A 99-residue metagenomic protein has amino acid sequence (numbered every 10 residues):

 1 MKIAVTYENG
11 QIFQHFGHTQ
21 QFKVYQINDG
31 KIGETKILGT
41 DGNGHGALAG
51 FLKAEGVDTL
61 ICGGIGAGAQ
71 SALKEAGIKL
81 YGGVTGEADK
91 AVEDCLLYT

Functional and structural regions predicted by a protein language model:
I3-G39: N-terminal first-folded block
Q11, A47-L48, K90-A91: Short acidic active-site motifs
Q11, T35-D41, S71-L80: Internal alpha/beta domain cores that form substrate/cofactor-binding pockets in large enzymes and binding proteins
E34-E55: Compact, glycine-rich, soluble single-domain proteins
N43, V84-K90: Short, acidic/turn-prone active-site loops that include or flank metal/cofactor- and phosphate-binding residues
F51, S71-A72, D94: Well-formed, non-transmembrane alpha-helical positions, independent of function
D58-V84: Mid-chain, well-packed structural core segment of small domains
Y98-T99: Conserved small/polar residues in nucleotide/adenosyl-binding loops
